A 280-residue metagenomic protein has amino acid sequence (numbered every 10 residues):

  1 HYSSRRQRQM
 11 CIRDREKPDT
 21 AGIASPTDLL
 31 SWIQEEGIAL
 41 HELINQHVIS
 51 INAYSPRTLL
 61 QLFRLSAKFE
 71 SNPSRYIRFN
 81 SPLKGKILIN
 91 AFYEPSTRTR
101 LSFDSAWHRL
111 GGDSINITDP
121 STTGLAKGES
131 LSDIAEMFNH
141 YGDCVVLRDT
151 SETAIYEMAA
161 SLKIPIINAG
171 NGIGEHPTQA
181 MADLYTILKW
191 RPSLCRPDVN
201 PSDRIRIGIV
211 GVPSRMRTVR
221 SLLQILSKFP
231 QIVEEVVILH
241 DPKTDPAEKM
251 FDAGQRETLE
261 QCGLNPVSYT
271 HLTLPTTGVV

Functional and structural regions predicted by a protein language model:
H1-R8, I12-D14, H271-V280: Single conserved hydrophobic/aromatic residue that forms the stacking wall/gate of nucleotide- or nucleobase-binding
P18-L101: Positively charged, low-complexity intrinsically disordered leader regions
S50, N116, I166-N168, I209 (+2 more regions): Structural signal for conserved beta-strand scaffold positions within catalytic alpha/beta enzyme cores
L65-N72, L110, Y141, I187-L194 (+2 more regions): Change "in soluble alpha/beta enzymes" to "in soluble alpha/beta proteins
I77, S81-L188: Phosphate/diphosphate ligand-binding glycine-rich loop within oxidoreductases
R98-S102, L194-Y269: Glycine-rich phosphate/diphosphate-binding loop of Rossmann-like nucleotide-binding domains
V146-T150, L264-L272: Glycine-rich phosphate-binding loop
